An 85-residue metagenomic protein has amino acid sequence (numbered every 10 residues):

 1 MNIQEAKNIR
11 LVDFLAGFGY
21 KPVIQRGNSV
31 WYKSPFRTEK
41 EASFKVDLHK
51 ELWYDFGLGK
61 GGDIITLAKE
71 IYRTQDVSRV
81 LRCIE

Functional and structural regions predicted by a protein language model:
M1-E85: N-terminal structured subdomain of primase-like DNA metabolism proteins
